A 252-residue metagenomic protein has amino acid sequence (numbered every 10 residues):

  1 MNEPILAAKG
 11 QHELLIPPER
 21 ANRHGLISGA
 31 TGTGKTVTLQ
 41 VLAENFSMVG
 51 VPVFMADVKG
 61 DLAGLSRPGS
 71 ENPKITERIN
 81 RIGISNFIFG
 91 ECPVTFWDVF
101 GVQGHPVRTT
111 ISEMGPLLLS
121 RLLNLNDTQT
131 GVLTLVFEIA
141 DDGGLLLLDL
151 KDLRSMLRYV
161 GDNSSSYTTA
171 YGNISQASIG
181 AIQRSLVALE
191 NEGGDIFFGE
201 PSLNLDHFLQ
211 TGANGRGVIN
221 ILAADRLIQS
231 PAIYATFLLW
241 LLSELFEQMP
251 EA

Functional and structural regions predicted by a protein language model:
M1-E13: N-terminal pre-Walker A segment at the start of P-loop NTPase domains
H12, R20-G25, V51, R216-N220: Pre-Walker A (Motif I) flank of P-loop NTPase domains
I27-T31: The conserved Walker
K35: Conserved lysine of the Walker
A43-V53, G60-A252: P-loop NTPase motor domains
